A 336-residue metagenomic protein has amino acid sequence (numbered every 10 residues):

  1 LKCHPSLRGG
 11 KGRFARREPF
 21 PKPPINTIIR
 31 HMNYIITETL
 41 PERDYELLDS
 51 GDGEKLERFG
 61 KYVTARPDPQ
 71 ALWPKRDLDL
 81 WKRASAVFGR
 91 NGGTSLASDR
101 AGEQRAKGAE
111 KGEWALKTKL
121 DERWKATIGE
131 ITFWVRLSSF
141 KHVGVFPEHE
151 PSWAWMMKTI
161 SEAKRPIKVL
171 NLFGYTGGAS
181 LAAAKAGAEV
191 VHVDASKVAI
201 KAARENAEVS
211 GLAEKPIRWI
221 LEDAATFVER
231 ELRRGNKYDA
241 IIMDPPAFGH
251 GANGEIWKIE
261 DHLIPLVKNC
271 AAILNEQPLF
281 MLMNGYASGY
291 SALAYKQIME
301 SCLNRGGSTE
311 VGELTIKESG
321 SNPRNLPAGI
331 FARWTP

Functional and structural regions predicted by a protein language model:
R43-E57, T64-V145, A154: Non-catalytic substrate-recognition/targeting regions of SAM-dependent transferases
P166-F173: Conserved class I S-adenosyl-L-methionine
T176-A188: Conserved SAM-binding loop of SAM-dependent methyltransferases across substrates and taxa, primarily the Class I
E189-D194: Conserved SAM-binding motif I beta-strand of class I
S196-A199, L221-A225, Y238-N269: Mobile active-site "lid"/loop adjacent to the S-adenosyl-L-methionine
S196-A240: S-adenosyl-L-methionine
L274-E276: Helix-to-beta-strand junctions that scaffold the AdoMet/dcAdoMet cofactor pocket in Class I SAM-dependent enzymes
P278-P336: C-terminal catalytic and target-recognition region of SAM-dependent MTase-like enzymes, primarily methyltransferases
